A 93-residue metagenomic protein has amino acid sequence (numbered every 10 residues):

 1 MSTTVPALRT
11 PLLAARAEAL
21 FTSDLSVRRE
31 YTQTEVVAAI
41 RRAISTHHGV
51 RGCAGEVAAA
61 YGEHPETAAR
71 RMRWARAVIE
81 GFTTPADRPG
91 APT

Functional and structural regions predicted by a protein language model:
M1-Q33, A38-R42, G49, G55 (+1 more regions): Long, charge-rich, low-complexity intrinsically disordered regions
S45, G49, T67-R70: Long, contiguous binding/interaction regions
A59: Alpha-helical residues within the helix-turn-helix
G62-H64: Short helix-coil junctions and helix-kink-helix linkers
T67-I79: Short linear loop/turn motifs
